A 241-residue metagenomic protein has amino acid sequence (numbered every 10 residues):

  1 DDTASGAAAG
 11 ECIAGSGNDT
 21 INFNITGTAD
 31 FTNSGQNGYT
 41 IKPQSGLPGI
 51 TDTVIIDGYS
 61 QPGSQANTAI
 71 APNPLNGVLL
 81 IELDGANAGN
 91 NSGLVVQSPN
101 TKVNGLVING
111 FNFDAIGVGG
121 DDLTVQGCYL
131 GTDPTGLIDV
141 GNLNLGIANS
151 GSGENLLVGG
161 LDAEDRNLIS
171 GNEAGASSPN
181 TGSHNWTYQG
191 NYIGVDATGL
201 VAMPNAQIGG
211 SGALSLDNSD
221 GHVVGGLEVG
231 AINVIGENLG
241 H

Functional and structural regions predicted by a protein language model:
D1-G127, T132-N144, G151, A163-N172 (+3 more regions): N-terminal, post-signal-peptide segments of secreted/periplasmic proteins
S152-N155, N218: Short, solvent-exposed linear patches
